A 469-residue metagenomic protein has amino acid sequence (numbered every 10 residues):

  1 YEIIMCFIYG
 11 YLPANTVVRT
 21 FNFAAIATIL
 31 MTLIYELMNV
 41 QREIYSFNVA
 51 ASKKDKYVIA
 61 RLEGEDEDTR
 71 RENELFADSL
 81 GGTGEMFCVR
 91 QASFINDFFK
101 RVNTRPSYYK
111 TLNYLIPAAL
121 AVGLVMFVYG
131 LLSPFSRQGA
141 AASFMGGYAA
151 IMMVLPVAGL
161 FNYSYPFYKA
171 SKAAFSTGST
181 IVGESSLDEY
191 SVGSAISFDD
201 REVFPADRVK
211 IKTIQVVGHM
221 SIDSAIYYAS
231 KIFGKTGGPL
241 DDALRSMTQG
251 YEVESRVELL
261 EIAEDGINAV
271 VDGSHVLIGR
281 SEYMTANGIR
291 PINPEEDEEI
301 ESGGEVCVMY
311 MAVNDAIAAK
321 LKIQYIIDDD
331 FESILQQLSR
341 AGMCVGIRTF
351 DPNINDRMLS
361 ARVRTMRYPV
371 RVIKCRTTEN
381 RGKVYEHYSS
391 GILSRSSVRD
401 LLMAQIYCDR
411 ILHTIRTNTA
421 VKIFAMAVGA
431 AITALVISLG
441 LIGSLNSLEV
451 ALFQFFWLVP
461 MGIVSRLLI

Functional and structural regions predicted by a protein language model:
Y1-E65, R70-A195, I392-I469: Hydrophobic alpha-helical transmembrane segments
V18-F21, S171, E202, G273 (+1 more regions): Residue-level signal for inorganic ion chemistry
A77-L80, G84-N113, Q215-E264, T285-G288 (+1 more regions): ATP-binding catalytic core of ATPases
L187-T213: Asp-based phosphoryl-transfer active-site loop
D199-R201, R280-S281, K322-I326, R348-I354 (+3 more regions): Structural motif
K212-I214, H219, Y325-I327: A short acidic/small-residue loop/turn micro-motif
T248-L359: Signature of the cytosolic headpiece of P-type E1-E2 ATPases
D351-I373: Substrate-recognition/cap helix-loop segment adjacent to the acidic, metal-dependent catalytic center of Asp-based
